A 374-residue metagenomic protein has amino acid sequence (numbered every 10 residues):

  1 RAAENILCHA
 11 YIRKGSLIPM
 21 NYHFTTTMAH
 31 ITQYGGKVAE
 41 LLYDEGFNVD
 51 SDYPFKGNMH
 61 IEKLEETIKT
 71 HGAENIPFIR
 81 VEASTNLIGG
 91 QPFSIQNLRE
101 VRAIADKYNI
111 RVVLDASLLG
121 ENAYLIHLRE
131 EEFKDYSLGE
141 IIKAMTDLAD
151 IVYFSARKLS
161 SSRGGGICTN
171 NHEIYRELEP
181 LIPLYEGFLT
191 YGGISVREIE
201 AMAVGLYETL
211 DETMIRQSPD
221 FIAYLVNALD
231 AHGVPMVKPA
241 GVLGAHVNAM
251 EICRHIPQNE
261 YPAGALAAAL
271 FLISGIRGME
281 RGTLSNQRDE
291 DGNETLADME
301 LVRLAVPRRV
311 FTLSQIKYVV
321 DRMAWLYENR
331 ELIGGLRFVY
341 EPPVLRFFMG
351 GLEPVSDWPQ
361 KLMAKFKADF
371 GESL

Functional and structural regions predicted by a protein language model:
R1-M236, P257: Conserved PLP-enzyme active-site core in the AAT-like
E40, N171-E177, R197, L272-M299: Flexible glycine/proline-rich, aromatic-decorated loop/lid segments
A156, A240, R281-L284: Acidic carboxylate-rich catalytic motifs and surrounding loops in phosphoryl-/glycosyl-chemistry enzymes
G164, V242, M299-R303: Short, solvent-exposed beta-strand edge segments and adjacent coil->beta transition regions
R176, R254-P262, R309-Y318: Short, conserved charged micro-motifs
F221-A223, V237-A249: Conserved glycine-rich beta-strand-loop-beta hairpin in the small C-terminal domain of fold type I
I222, A249-R277, D291-A297: Active-site loop ensemble at the mouth of alpha/beta enzyme cores that anchors a bound cofactor
I273, S285-L374: PLP-dependent enzyme catalytic core of the Aspartate aminotransferase-like
